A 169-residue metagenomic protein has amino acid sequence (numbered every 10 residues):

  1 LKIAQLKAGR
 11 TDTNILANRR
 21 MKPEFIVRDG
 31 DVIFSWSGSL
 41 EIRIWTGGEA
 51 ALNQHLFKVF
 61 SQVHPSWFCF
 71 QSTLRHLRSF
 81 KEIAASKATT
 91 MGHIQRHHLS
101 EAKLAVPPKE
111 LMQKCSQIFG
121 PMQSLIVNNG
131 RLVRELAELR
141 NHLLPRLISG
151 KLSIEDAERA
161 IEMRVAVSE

Functional and structural regions predicted by a protein language model:
L1-D29, L52: Sequence-specific dsDNA recognition surfaces
F34-S35: Hydrophobic beta-strand signal
G38-R43: Short, charged beta-turn/beta-strand-edge "cap" motif at the junction between a beta-strand and an adjacent loop
I44-G48: Short beta-strand-centered aromatic/proline hotspots
A50-F57, K87-Q113: A short glycine-rich beta-alpha junction/loop motif
L52-S72: Short peripheral tails and domain-boundary helices/loops at the edges of structured domains
H64, Q71, R78-S79, A85 (+1 more regions): Amphipathic alpha-helical coiled-coil/heptad-repeat segments
